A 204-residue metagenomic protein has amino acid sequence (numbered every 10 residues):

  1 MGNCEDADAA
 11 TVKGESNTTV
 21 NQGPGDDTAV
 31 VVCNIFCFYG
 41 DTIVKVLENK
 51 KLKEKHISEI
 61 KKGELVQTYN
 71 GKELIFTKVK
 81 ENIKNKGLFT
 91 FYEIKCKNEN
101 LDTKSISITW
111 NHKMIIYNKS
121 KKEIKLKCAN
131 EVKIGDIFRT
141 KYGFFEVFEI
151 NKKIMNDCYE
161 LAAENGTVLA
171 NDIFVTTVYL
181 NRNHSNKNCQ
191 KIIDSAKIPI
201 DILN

Functional and structural regions predicted by a protein language model:
G2-N204: HINT/intein-family self-processing domains that catalyze protein splicing or autoproteolytic maturation of precursor
